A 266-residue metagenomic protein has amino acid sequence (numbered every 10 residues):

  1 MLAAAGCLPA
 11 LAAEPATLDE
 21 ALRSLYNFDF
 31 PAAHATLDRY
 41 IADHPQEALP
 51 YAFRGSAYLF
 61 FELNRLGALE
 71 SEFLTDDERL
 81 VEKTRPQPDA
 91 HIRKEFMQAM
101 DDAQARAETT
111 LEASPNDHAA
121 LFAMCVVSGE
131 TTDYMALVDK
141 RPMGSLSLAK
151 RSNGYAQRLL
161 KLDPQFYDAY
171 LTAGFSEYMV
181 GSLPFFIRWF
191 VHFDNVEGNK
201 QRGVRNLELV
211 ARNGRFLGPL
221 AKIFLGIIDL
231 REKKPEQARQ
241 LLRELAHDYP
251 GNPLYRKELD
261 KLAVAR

Functional and structural regions predicted by a protein language model:
M1-P9: Bacterial N-terminal signal peptides
L11-L18: Cleaved targeting-peptide boundary
E14, S24-T36, Q46, A57-N116 (+3 more regions): Short coil/linker segments at helix-helix boundaries
D43: Helix-loop segments that flank and shape redox-cofactor active sites
R205-F224, I228, E232-L242: Flexible, glycine-rich surface segments
I227-R266: A cross-kingdom marker for long, charged
